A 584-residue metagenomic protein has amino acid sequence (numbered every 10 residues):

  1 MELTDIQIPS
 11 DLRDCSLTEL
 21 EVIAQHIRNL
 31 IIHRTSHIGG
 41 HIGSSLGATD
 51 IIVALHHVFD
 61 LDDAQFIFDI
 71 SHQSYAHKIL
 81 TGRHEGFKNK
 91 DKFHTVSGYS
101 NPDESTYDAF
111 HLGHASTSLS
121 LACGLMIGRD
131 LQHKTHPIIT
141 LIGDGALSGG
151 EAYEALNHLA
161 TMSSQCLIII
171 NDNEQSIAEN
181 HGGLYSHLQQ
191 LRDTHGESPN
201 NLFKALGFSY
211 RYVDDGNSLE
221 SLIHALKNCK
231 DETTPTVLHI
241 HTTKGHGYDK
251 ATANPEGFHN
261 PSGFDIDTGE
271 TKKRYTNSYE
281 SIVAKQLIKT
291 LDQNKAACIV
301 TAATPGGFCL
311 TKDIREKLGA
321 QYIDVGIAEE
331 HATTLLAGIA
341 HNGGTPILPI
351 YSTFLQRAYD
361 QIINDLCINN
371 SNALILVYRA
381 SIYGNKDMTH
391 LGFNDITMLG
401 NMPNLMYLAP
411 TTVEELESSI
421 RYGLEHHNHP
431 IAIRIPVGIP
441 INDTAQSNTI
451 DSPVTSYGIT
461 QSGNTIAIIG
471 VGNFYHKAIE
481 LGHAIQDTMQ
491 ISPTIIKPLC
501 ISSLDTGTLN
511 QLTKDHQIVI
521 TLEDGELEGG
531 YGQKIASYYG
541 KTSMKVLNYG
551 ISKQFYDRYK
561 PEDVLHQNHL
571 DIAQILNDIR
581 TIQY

Functional and structural regions predicted by a protein language model:
M1-H33, L202-F203, K250-I266: Cofactor-/ligand-binding subdomain signature composed of acidic, glycine-rich, tryptophan-containing flexible loops
A24, H41-M162, A297, A302 (+2 more regions): Cofactor-binding active-site loop characterized by glycine-rich and histidine/acidic residues
A24, R28-I31, G40-G47, I52 (+5 more regions): Cofactor-pocket helix-loop regions in the catalytic cores of large enzyme subunits
S44, F66-D69, T140, I168-N171 (+11 more regions): General beta-strand structural signal in soluble alpha/beta enzymes
V58, Q73, D108-F264, E270-T276 (+2 more regions): Glycine-rich ThDP/TPP pyrophosphate-binding loop and its adjacent helix/strand module within ThDP-dependent enzymes
F93, N173, A302-G307, I327-H331 (+4 more regions): Short glycine-enriched loops at secondary-structure junctions
N101-N171, P305-S381, F393-N394, T506-G507: Thiamine diphosphate
Y275, G384-K386, M406, E526 (+1 more regions): Peripheral docking tails and interdomain loops at the edges of cofactor- or intermediate-handling domains
